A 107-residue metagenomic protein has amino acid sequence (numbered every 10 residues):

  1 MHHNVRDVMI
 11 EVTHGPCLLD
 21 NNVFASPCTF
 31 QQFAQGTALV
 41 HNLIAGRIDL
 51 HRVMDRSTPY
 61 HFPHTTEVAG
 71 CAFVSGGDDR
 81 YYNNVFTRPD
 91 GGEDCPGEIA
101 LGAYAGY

Functional and structural regions predicted by a protein language model:
M1-Y107: Glycine- and acidic/polar-rich repeat regions and solenoidal domains
